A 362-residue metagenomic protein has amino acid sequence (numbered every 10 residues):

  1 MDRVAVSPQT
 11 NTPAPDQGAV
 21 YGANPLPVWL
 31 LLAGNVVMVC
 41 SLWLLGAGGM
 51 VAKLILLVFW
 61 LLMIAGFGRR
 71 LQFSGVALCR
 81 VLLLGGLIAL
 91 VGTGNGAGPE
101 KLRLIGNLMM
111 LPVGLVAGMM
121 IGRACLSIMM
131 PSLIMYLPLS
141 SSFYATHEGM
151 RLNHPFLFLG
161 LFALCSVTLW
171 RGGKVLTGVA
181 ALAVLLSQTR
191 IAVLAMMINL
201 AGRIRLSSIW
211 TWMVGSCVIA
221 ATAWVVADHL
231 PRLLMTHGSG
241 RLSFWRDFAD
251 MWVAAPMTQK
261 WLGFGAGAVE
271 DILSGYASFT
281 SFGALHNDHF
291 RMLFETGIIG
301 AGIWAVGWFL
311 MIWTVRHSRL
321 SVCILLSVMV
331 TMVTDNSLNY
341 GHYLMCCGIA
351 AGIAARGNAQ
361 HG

Functional and structural regions predicted by a protein language model:
M1-V28, R69-Q72, I349-G362: A juxtamembrane structural motif centered on a specific transmembrane helix
N11, R69-V76, E295-M329, N358: Hydrophobic transmembrane alpha-helices and their immediate junctions
V51-I64, F73-M119: Aromatic-anchored transmembrane helix interface
L56-L71, L161-R171, I298-R316, A350-A351: Hydrophobic, aromatic-rich transmembrane alpha-helices and their immediate juxtamembrane boundary segments
W60, I324-M329, L338-G362: Transmembrane alpha-helices of multi-pass inner-membrane enzymes
L108-L206: Alpha-helical transmembrane segments of multi-pass inner-membrane proteins
C165-D228, W313-T314, R319, I353-G357 (+1 more regions): Hydrophobic alpha-helical segments of polytopic membrane proteins
M235-T296: Long extracytoplasmic/lumenal interhelical loops at the membrane interface of multi-pass membrane proteins
